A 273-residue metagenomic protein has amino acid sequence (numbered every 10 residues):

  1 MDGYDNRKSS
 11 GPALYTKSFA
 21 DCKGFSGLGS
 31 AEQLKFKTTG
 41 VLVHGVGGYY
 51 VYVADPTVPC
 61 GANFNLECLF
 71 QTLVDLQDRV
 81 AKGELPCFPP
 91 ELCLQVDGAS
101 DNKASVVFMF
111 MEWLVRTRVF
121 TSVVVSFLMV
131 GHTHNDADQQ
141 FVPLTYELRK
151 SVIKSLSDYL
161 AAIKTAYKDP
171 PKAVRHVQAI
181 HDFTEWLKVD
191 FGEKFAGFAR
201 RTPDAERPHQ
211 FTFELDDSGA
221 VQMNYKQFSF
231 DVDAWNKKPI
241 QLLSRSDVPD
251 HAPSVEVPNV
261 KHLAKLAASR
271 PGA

Functional and structural regions predicted by a protein language model:
M1-A273: Extended mixed-charge, aromatic/glycine-enriched low-complexity segments
